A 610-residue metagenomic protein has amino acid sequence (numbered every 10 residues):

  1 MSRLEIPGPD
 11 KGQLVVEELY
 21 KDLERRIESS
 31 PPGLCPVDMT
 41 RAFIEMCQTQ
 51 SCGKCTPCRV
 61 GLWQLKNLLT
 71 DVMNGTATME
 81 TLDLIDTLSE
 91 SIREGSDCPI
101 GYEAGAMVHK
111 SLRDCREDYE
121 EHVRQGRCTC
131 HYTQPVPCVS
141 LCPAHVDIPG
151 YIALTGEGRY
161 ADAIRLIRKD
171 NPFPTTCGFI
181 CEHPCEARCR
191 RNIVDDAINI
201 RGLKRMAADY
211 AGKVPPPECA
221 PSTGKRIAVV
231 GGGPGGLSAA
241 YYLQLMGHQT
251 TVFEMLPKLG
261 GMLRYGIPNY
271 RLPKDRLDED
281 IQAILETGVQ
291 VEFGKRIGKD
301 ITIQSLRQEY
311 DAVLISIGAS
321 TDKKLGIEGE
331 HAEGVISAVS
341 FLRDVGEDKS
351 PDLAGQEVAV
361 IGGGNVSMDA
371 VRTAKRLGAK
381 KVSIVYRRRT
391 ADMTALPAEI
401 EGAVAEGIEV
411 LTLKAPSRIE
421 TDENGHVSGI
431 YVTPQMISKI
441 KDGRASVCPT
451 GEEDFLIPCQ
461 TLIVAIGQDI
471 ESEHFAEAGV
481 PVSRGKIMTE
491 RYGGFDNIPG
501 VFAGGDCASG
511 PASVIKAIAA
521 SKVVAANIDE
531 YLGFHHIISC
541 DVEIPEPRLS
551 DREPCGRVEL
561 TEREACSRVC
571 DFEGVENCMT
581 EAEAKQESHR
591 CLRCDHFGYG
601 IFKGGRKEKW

Functional and structural regions predicted by a protein language model:
M1-C130: Redox cofactor-anchoring modules in respiratory/redox and cofactor-processing assemblies
E45-N67, E90-M107, H131-G150, P172-I193 (+1 more regions): Local cysteine-cluster metal-coordination motifs and their immediate loop/turn environment, predominantly Fe-S cluster
M206-A220, Q282-K299, D322-L377, V482-N497: Glycine-rich dinucleotide-binding loop and its adjacent helix/turn
P221, R226-V230, D278-I327, R418-Y431 (+3 more regions): Feature captures the FAD/FMN-dependent oxidoreductase FAD-binding
K225-T251, S367-K375: N-terminal Rossmann-like FAD-binding beta1-loop-alpha1 element of flavoenzymes
V252, L256-T287, V291, V345 (+2 more regions): Rossmann-like dinucleotide-binding cores of NAD(P)H-dependent redox enzymes
E333-G355, I440-P511, S550-E553: FAD-site-proximal beta/loop scaffold in flavoenzymes
C507-I538: A conserved FAD-binding loop/helix module that cradles the flavin
